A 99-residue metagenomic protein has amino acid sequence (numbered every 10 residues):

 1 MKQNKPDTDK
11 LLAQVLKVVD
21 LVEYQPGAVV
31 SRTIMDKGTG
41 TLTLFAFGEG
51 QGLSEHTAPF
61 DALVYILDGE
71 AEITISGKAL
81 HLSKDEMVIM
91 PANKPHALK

Functional and structural regions predicted by a protein language model:
M1-T39, T74: A short, N-terminal "cap"/entry segment at the start of jelly-roll beta-barrel domains of the cupin/DSBH fold
G27-A28, G38, T43-A58: Conserved short histidine dyad/triad with adjacent acidic residue
T41, E70-E72, A79, P95: Structural motif
L44, S54, L63, K78-L80: Short, surface-exposed secondary-structure edge patches
A46-G48, A58-I73: Short, conserved beta-strand element in jelly-roll/cupin
G77-A92: Short acidic-glycine-tyrosine-enriched beta hairpin
A92-K99: Ligand-binding loop in jelly-roll beta-barrel domains
